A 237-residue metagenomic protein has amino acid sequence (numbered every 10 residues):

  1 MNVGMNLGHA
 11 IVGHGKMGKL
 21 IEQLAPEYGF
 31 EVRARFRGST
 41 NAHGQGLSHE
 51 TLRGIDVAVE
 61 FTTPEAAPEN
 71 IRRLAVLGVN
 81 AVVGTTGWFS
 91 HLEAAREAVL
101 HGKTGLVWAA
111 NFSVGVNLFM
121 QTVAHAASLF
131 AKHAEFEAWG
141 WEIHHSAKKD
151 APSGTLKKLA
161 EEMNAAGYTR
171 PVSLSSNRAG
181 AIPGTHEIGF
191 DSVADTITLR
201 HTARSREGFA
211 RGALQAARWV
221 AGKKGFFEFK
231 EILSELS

Functional and structural regions predicted by a protein language model:
G8-V12, K16-L52, E65, A134-S237: C-terminal substrate-binding/catalytic lobe of Rossmann-fold NAD(P)-dependent oxidoreductases
E31, N80, G105: Residue-level detector of anion-binding/catalytic polar loops
I55: An anion/phosphate-binding loop that grips the pyrophosphate of nucleotide cofactors and donors
A58-V59, T63, V82: N-terminal Rossmann-like NAD(P) cofactor-binding module of classical short-chain dehydrogenase/reductase
E65-P68, R72, V76-L77, T85-A109 (+1 more regions): Rossmann-fold NAD(P)-binding glycine/threonine-rich loop
H125-E137: A charged, well-structured terminal subsegment
